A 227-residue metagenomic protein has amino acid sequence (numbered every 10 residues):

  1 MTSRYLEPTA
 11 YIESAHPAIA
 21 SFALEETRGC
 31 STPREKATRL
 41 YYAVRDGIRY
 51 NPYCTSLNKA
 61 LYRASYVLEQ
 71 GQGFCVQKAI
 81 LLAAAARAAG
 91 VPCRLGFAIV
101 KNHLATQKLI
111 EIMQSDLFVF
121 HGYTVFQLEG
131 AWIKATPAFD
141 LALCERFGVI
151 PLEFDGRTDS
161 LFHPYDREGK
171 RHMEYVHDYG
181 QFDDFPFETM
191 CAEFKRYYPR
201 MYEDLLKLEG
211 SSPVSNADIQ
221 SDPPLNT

Functional and structural regions predicted by a protein language model:
T2, E7-S14, V100-T227: His-Asp-centered catalytic microenvironments across diverse enzyme cores, prominently the transglutaminase-like
T2-Q70: Secondary-structure boundary elements
E25, C54-S56, G73-F74, I80 (+2 more regions): A generic structural micro-environment signature that highlights single residues at secondary-structure boundaries
Y41-G73, D183, M190, F194-V214: Long, low-complexity, intrinsically disordered polar/charged segments
Y42-A43, A84, A88, G122 (+1 more regions): Residue-level signal for well-ordered alpha-helical scaffold segments within enzymatic catalytic domains
P52-S115, V119: Active-site neighborhood of thiol-dependent amide/isopeptide-bond enzymes
